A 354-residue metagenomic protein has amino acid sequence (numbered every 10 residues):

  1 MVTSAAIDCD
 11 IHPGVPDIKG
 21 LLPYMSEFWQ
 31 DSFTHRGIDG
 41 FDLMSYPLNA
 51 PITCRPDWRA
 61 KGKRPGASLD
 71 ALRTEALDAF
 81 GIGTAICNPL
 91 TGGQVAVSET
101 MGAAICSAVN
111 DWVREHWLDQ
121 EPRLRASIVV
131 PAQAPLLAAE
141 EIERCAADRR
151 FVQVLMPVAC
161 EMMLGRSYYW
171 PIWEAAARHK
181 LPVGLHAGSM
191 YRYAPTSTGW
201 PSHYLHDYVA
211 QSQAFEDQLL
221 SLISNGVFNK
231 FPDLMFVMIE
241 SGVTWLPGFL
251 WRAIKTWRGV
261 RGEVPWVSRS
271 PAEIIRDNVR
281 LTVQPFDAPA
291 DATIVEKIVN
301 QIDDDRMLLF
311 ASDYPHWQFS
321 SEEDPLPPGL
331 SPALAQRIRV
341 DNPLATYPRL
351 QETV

Functional and structural regions predicted by a protein language model:
M1-V354: Helix-coil boundary/capping segments in enzymes
